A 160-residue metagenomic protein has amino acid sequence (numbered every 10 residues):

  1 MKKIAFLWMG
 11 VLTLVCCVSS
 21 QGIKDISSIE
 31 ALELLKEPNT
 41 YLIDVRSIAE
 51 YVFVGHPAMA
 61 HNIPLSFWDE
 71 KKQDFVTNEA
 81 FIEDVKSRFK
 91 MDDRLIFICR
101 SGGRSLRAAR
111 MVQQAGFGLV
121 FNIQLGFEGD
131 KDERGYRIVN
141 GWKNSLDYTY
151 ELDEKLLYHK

Functional and structural regions predicted by a protein language model:
I4-A5, Q124: Residue-level detector of intrinsically disordered/flexible regions characterized by low predicted structural confidence
A5-C16: Bacterial N-terminal signal peptides
C17-T40, V52-D93, S105-K160: Rhodanese-like catalytic fold shared by cysteine-dependent sulfurtransferases and DSP/PTP-type phosphatases
L42-D44: Structural scaffold elements adjacent to functional motifs in cytosolic proteins
R46-E50: Short, polar loop motifs at secondary-structure junctions
I98: Short, surface-exposed ligand- or partner-binding patches at beta-edge/loop junctions that are enriched in aromatics
